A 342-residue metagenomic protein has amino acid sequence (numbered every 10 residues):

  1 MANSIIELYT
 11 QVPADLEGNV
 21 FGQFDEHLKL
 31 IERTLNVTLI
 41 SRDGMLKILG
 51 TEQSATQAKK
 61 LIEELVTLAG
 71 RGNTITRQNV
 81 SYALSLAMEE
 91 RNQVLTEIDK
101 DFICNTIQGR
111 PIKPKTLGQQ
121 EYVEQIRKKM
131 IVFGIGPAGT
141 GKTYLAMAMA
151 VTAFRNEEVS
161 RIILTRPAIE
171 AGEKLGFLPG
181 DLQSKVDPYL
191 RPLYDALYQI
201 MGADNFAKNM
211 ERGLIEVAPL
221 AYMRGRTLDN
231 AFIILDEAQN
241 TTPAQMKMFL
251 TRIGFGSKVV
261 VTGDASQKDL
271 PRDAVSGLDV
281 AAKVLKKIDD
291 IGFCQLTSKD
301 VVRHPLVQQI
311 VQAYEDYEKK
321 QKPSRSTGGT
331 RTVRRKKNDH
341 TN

Functional and structural regions predicted by a protein language model:
M1-N19: Short glycine-/aliphatic-rich beta-strand segments at the starts of folded cytosolic domains
D15, D25, E52-Q53, N240 (+1 more regions): Short, surface-exposed acidic/glycine-rich loop or hinge patches that mediate macromolecular interfaces
L16-R33: Short amphipathic alpha-helix segments
H27, Q57-L61, M246-F249: Hydrophobic side chains in well-ordered alpha-helices
K29, L35-T38, G44: Compact, well-ordered interaction domains used in eukaryotic information-processing assemblies
I40-D99: Interdomain "pre-motor" coupling segment immediately N-terminal to P-loop NTPase/helicase cores
E89-L117: Conserved loop-to-helix interface motifs that mediate assembly, gating, or partner/ligand docking in ancient ring
I107-Q119, Q125-L235, Q239-N342: Conserved helicase motor core of SF1/SF2 NTP-dependent helicases
